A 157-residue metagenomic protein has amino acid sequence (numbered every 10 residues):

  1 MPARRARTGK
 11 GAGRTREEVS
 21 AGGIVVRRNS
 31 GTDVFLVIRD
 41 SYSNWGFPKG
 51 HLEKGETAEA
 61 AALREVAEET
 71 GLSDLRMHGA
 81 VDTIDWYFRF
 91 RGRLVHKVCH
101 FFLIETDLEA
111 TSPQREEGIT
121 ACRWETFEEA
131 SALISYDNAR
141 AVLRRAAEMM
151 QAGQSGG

Functional and structural regions predicted by a protein language model:
P2-F47: N-terminal strand-loop-strand
P2-R5, G11, S20, A60-A61 (+3 more regions): Residue-level detector of intrinsically disordered, flexible termini and proteolytic processing junctions
T8-A12, A21, S30, H78 (+3 more regions): Feature targets compositionally biased, intrinsically disordered low-complexity regions with long contiguous runs
K10, G55, L103, A146 (+1 more regions): A periodicity- and composition-biased signal for non-globular, repetitive helical segments
R28, D107, E148: Residue-level marker of positions within ordered structural domains that often coincide with functionally constrained
V34-L36, A80, A147-Q151: A generic structural signal for ordered secondary structure
L52-A141: Unchanged
A132-G157: Charged phosphate-binding loop/patch that engages nucleotide di/tri-phosphates or the phosphate backbone of nucleic
